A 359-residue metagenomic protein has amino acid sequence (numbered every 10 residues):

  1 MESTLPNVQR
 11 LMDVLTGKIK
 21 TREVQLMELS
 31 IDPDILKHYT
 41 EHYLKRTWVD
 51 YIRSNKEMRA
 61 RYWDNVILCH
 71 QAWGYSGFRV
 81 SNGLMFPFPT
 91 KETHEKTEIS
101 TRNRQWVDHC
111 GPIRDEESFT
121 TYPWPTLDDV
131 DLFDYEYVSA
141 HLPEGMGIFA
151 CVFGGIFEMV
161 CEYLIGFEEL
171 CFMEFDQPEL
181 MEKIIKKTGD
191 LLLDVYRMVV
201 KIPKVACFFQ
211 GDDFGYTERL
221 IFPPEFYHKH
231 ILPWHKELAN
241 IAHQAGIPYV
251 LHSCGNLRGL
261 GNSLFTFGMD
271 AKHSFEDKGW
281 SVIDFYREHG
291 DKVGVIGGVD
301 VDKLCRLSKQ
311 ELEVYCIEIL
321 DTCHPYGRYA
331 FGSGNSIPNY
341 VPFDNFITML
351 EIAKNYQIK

Functional and structural regions predicted by a protein language model:
M1-R59, R79, K96-K359: Active-site loop segments of alpha/beta catalytic cores
D34, P87-T90: Detector for C-terminal structural segments
R61-N82, I202-P203: Catalytic domains of carbohydrate-active enzymes, especially glycoside hydrolases
L68-W73, T90, Y137-E144: Short, charge-rich binding segments
